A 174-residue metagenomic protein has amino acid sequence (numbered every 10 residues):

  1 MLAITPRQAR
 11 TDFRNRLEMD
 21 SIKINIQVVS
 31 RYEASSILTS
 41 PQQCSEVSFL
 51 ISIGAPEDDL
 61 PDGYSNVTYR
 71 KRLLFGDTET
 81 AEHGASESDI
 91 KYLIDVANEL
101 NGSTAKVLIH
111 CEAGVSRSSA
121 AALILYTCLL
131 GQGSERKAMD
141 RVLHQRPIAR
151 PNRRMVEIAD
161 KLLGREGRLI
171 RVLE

Functional and structural regions predicted by a protein language model:
M1-E18: N-terminal amphipathic/basic-hydrophobic helices that include classical n-h-c signal peptides and signal-anchor
T5, F49, D62, Y69-T78: Intrinsically disordered, low-complexity regulatory segments that flank or lie outside the structured catalytic cores
F13-N66: Glycine-rich, flexible N-terminal cofactor/catalytic loop recognition
K71-V107: Helix-loop module immediately N-terminal to the HCX5R catalytic loop in PTP-like cysteine phosphatase domains
H83, C111-A113, L143-H144: Non-catalytic interaction surface on structured domains
D89-V96, R117, A121-A122, A138 (+1 more regions): Amphipathic alpha-helical interface surfaces
L100-K106, T127-E174: PTP/DSP superfamily signal
K106-L123: A phosphate-binding catalytic loop at a beta-strand-loop-alpha-helix junction that coordinates phosphoryl groups
